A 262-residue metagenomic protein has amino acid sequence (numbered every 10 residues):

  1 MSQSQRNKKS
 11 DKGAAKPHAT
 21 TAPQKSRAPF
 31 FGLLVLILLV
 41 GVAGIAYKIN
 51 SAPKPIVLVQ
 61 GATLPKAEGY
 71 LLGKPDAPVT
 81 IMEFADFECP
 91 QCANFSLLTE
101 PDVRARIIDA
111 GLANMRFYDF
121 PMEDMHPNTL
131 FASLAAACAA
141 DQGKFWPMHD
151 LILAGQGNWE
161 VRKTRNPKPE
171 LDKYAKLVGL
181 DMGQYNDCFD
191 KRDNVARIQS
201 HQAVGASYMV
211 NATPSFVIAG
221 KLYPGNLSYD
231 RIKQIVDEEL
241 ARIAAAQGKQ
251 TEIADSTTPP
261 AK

Functional and structural regions predicted by a protein language model:
S2-I49, D86, E100, D172-K262: C-terminal cap of thioredoxin/glutaredoxin-like
N50-L64: Ser/Thr/Pro/Gly-rich low-complexity linker/stalk segments immediately outside membranes or between
V59, P65-A67, A154, I218: Residue-level signal for pocket-adjacent positions within structured domains
A62-V79, I107: A short beta-strand-turn-helix
L71-L72, W159, Y223: Short clusters of hydrophobic/aromatic residues that line enzyme substrate/ligand-binding pockets
A77, A85-K176, Y208, I243-P259: Structural alpha/beta surface segment adjacent to cysteine/selenocysteine redox centers across thiol/disulfide enzymes
I81, M148, Y185: Divalent metal-coordination and catalytic microenvironments
